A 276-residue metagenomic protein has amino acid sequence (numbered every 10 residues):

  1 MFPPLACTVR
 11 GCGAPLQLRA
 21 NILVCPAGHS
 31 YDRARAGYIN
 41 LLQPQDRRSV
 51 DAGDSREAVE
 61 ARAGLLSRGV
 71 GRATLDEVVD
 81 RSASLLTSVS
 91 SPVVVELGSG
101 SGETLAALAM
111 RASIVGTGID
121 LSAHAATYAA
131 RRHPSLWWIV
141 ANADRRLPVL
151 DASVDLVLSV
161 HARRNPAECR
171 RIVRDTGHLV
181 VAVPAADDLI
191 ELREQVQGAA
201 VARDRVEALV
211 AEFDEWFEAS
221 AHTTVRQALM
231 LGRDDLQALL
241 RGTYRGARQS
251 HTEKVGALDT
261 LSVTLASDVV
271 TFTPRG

Functional and structural regions predicted by a protein language model:
M1-D51: N-terminal auxiliary segments of SAM/dcSAM-dependent transferases
F2, T223-G276: Conserved Class I S-adenosyl-L-methionine
R48, G53-E77: Class I SAM-dependent methyltransferase Rossmann-like catalytic core, especially the SAM/SAH-binding loop
V89-G100: Conserved class I S-adenosyl-L-methionine
S101-A112: Conserved SAM-binding loop of SAM-dependent methyltransferases across substrates and taxa, primarily the Class I
R145-L156: A short acidic, Gly/Pro-enriched loop at the edge of an enzyme's catalytic core that lines a small-molecule cofactor
P166-V180: A short glycine-rich, Lys/Arg-flanked "PGG" loop and its adjoining helix->strand segment in the class I
H178-V210: Conserved class I S-adenosyl-L-methionine
